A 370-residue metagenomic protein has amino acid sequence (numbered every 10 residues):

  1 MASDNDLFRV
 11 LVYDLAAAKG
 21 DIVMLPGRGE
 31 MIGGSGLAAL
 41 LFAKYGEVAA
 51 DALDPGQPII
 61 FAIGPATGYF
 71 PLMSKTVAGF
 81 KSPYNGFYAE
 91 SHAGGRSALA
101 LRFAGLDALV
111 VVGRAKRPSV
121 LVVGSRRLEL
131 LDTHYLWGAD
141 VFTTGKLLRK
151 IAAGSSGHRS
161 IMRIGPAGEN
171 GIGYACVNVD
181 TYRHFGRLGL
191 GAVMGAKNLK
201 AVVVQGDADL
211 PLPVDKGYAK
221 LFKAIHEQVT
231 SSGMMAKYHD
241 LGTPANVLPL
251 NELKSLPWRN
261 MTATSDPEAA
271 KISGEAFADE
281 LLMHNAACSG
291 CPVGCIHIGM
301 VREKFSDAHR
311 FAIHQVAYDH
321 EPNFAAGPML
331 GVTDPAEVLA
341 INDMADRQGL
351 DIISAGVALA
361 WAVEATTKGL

Functional and structural regions predicted by a protein language model:
M1-H92, R96-L370: Intrinsically disordered, low-complexity segments enriched in small residues
